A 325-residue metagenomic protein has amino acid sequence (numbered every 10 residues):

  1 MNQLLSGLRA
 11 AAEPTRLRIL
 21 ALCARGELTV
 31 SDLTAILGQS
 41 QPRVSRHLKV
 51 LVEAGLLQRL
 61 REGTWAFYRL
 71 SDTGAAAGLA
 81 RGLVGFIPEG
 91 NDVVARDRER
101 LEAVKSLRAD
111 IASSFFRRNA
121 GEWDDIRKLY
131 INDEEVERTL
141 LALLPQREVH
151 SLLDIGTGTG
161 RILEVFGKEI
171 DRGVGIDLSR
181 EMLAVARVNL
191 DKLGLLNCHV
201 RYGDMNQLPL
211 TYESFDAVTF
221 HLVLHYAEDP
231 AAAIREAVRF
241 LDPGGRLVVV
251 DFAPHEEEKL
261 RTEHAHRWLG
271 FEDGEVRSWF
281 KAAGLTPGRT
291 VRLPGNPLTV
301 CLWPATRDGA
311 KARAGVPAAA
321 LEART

Functional and structural regions predicted by a protein language model:
N2-R43, T64-T73, T139-L141: N-terminal helix-turn-helix DNA-binding core of bacterial DNA-binding proteins
A75-D124: Amphipathic alpha-helical dimerization/coiled-coil segments that flank or bridge DNA-binding/regulatory modules
I131-H150: Conserved alpha-helix/loop element of class I SAM-dependent methyltransferases that forms part of the SAM/SAH-binding
L153, T157-Q207: Class I SAM-dependent methyltransferase SAM/SAH-binding core
N206-V218: A short acidic, Gly/Pro-enriched loop at the edge of an enzyme's catalytic core that lines a small-molecule cofactor
D216-D229: A short SAM/SAH-binding and catalytic strip from SAM-dependent methyltransferases
A231-R246: A short glycine-rich, Lys/Arg-flanked "PGG" loop and its adjoining helix->strand segment in the class I
R246-P304: C-terminal alpha-helical "lid/dimerization" subdomain adjacent to the S-adenosyl-L-methionine
